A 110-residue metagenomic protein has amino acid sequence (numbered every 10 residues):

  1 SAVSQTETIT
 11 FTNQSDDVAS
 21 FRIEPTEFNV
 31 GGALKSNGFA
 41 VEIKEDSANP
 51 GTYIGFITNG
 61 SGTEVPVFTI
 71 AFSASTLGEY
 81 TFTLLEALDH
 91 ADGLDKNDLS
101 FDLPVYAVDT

Functional and structural regions predicted by a protein language model:
S1-T110: Acidic/polar, solvent-exposed loop/turn segments
